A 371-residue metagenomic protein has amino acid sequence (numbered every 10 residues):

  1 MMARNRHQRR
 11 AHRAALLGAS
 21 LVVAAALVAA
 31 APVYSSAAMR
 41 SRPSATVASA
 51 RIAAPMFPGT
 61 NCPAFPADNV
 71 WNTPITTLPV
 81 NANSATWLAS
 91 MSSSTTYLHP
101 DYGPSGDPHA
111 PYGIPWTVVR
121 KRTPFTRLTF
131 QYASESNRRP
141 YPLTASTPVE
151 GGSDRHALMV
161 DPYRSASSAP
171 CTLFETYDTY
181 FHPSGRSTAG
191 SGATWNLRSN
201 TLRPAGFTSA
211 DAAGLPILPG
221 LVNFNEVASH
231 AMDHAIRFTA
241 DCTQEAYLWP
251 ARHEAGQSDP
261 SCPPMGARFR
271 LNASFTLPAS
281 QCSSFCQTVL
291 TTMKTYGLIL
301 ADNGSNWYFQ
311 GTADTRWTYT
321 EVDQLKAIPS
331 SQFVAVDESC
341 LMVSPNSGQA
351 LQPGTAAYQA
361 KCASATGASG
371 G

Functional and structural regions predicted by a protein language model:
M1-R4, A45, N200: Intrinsically disordered/low-complexity terminal segments and short unstructured peptides
A3-A37: Secretory targeting and sorting signals
V23, V47, I52, P148-V149: Intrinsically disordered, low-complexity serine/threonine-rich segments
V28-A53: C-terminal region of N-terminal signal peptides and the immediate post-cleavage residues of exported proteins
A53-G371: Short, surface-exposed polybasic-aromatic patches that bind anionic ligands, especially phosphate groups
